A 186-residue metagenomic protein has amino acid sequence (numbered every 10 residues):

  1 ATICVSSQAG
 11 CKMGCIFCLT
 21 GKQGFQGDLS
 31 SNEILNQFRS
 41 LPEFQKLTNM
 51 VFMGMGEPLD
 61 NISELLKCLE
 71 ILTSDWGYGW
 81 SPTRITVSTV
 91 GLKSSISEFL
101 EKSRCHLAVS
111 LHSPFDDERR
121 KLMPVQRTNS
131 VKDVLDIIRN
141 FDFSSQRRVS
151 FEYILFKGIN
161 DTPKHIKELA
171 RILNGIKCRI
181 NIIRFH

Functional and structural regions predicted by a protein language model:
A1-N32: Canonical Radical SAM [4Fe-4S] cluster-binding loop centered on the CxxxCxxC motif and its immediate flanking residues
A1-S7, F38, P42-Q45: N-terminal [4Fe-4S]-dependent radical SAM core
E33, Q37, K67-C68: Alpha-helical scaffold elements adjacent to nucleotide-binding pockets in ATP/GTP-utilizing enzyme cores
P42-N49, G54-H186: Conserved AdoMet/S-adenosylmethionine-binding subsite of the radical SAM
